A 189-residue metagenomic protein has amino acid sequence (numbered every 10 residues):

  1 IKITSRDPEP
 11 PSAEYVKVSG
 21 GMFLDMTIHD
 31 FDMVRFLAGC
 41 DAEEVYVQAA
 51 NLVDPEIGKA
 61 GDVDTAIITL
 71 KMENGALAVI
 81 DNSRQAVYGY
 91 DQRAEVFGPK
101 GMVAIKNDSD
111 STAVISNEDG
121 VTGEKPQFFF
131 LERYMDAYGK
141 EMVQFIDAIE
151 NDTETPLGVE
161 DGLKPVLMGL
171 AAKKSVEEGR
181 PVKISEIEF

Functional and structural regions predicted by a protein language model:
I1-K59, G179: Predominantly a Rossmann-like dinucleotide-binding segment in NAD(P)-dependent oxidoreductases
G20-G21, F129-E132, N151-T155: Active-site rim elements
M26-H29, K140, E160, K164: A generic structural signal for residues located within well-ordered alpha-helices of large catalytic or ligand-binding
D30-F31, G139-V143, G169: A general structural signal for well-ordered alpha-helical segments in protein cores
N51, E56-D62, M72-K140, G158: NAD(P)-dinucleotide binding in Rossmann-like oxidoreductases
E73, G120, Q144-F189: C-terminal helix-rich "cap/oligomerization" subdomain common to oxidoreductases
